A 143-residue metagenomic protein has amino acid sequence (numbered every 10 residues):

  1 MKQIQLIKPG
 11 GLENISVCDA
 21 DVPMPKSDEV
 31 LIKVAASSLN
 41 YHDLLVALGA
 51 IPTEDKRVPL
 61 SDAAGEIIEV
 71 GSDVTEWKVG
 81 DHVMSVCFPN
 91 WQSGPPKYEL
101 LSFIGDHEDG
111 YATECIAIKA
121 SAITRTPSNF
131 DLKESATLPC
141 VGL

Functional and structural regions predicted by a protein language model:
M1-K2: Extreme N-terminal starter segment of soluble prokaryotic enzymes
G10-I15, Y41-D43: Short N-terminal binding/cap micro-motifs at the start of the first secondary-structure element
E13-C18, A63: Short beta-strand or tight-loop elements that sit immediately N-terminal to catalytic metal-binding acidic residues
D21-S37, A47-Q92, H107-G110, A122 (+1 more regions): Glycine-rich beta-strand-centered segment in the early N-terminal region that forms part of a ligand/cofactor-binding
H42, N90-P95: A short beta-to-alpha transition loop/helix N-cap that caps and shapes the active-site region
P95-D109: Short, compositionally biased
H107-Y111, F130-L143: A glycine-rich, Thr/Ser-enriched phosphate-binding loop motif common to dinucleotide/cofactor-binding enzymes
C115-I123: A short glycine-rich beta-alpha junction/loop motif
